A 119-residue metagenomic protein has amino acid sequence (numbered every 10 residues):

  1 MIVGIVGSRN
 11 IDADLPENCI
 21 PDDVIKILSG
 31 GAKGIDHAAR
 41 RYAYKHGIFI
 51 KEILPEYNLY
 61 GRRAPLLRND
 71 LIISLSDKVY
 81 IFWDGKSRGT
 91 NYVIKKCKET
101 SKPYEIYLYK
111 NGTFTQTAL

Functional and structural regions predicted by a protein language model:
I2, G7-T117: Acidic/glycine-enriched connector segments
